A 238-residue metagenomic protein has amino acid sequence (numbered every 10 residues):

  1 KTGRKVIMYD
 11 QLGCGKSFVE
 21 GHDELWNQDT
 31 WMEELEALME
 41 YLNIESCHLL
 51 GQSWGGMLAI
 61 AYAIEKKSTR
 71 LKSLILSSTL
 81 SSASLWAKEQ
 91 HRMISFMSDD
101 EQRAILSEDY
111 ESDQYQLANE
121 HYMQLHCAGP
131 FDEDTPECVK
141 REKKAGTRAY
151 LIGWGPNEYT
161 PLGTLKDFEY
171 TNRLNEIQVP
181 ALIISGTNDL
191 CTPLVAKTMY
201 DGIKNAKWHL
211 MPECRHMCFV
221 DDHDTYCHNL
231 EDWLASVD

Functional and structural regions predicted by a protein language model:
K1-V6: Short amphipathic alpha-helix adjacent to the substrate-entry channel of hydrolases
I7-W54, E65, H228: Active-site loop/oxyanion-hole signature of alpha/beta-hydrolase fold enzymes
Q11-G15, S81, R215-C218: Alpha/beta-hydrolase active-site loop signature
E45-E89: Conserved hydrolase catalytic core segment
L71-D113: Flexible "cap/lid" loop of the alpha/beta hydrolase fold
A104-V179: Alpha/beta-hydrolase
T164, T171-C214: Conserved loop-alpha-helix segment in the C-terminal half of the alpha/beta-hydrolase fold that carries the catalytic
N205-D238: Catalytic active-site module of serine/aspartate enzymes centered on a nucleophile-bearing elbow/loop
